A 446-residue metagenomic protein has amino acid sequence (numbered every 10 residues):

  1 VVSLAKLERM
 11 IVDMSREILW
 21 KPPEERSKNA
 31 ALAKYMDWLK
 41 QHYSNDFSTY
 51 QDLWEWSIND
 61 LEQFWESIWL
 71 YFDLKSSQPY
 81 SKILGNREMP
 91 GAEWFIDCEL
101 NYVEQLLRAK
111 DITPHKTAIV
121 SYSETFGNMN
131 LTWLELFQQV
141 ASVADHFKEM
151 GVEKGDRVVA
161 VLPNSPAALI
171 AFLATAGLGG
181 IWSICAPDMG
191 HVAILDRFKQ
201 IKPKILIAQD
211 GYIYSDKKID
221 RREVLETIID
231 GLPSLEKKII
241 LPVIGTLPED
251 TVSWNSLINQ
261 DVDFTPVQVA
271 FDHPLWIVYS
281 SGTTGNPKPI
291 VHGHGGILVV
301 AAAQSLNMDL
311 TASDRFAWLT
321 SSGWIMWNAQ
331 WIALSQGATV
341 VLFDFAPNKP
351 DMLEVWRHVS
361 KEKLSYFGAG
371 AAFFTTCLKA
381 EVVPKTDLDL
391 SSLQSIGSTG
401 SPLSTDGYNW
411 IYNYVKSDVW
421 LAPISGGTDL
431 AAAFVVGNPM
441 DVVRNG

Functional and structural regions predicted by a protein language model:
Q41-N45, L106-T132, I244-E249: AMP-dependent adenylate-forming
Q51-W56, V103, I119-L173, G190-L195 (+2 more regions): Conserved AMP-binding/adenylate-forming core of the ANL superfamily
H115-T117, I240, V252-Y279, N286 (+2 more regions): Conserved pre-ATP/AMP-binding loop-to-beta segment of ANL
T125, I205-F271, A380-E381, A432: ANL superfamily adenylate-forming
L162-P163, S183-Q200, G211-D220, T320 (+1 more regions): ATP-dependent adenylate-forming carboxylate-activation enzymes
K202-L206, E223-I239, D314-F316, V341 (+2 more regions): Conserved helix-loop-beta element of the AMP-binding
L298-R315, I325-S365, A380-E381: Conserved AMP-binding/adenylation subdomain of ANL enzymes
S335-A338, L364-G368, L378-R444: Gly/Ser/Thr-rich phosphate-binding loop
